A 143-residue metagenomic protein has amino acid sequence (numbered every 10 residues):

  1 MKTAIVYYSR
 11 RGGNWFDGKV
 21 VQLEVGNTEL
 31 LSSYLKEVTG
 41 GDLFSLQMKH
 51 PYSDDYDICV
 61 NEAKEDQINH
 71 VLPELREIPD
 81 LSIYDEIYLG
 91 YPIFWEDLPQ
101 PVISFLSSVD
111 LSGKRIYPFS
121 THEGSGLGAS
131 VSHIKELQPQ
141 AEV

Functional and structural regions predicted by a protein language model:
M1-E86, E96, I103: N-terminal beta1-alpha1-beta2 submodule of the flavodoxin-like/Rossmannoid cofactor-binding fold
L81-S82, S107-G113, E136-Q138: Short, conserved loop/helix-junction motifs that constitute active-site signature segments in enzyme catalytic cores
Y91-P92: Glycine-rich, N-terminal phosphate-binding loop of Rossmann-like dinucleotide-binding domains
L98-Q100, A129: Conserved alpha/beta-hydrolase "acid-adjacent" motif
P101-S107: Charged helix-capping and loop-helix junction motifs
Y117-V143: Short, glycine-/small-residue-rich phosphate/pyrophosphate-handling segment
